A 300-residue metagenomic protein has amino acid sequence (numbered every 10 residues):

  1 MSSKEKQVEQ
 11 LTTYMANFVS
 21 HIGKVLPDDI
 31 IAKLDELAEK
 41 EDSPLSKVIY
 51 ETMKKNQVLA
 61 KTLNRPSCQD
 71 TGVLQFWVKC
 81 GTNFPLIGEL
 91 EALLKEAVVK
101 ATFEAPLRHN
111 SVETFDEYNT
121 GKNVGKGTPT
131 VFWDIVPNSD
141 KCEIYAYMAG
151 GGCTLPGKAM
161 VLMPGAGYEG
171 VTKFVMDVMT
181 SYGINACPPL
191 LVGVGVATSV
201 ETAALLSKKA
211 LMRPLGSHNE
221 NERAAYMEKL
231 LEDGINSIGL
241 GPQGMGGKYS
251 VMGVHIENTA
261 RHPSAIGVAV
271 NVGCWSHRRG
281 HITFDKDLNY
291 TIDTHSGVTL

Functional and structural regions predicted by a protein language model:
M1-L300: Non-transmembrane, aqueous-exposed alpha-helical and coiled segments at domain scale
